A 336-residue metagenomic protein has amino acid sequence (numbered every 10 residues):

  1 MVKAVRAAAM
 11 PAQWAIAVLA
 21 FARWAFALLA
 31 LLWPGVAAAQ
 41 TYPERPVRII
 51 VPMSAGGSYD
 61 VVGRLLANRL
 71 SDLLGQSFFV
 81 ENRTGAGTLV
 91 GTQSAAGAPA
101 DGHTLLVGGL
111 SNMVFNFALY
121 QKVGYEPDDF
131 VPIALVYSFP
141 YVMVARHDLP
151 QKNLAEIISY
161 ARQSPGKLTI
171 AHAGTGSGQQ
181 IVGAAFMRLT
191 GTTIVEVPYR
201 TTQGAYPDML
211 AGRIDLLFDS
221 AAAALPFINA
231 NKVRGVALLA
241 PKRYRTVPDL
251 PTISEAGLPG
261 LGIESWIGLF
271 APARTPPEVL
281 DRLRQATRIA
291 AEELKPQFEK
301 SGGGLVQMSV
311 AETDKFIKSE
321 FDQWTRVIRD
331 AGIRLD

Functional and structural regions predicted by a protein language model:
M1-F21: N-terminal secretory signal peptides that target proteins for export/translocation
P34-V36: N-terminal signal peptide c-region/cleavage motif recognized by signal peptidases
A39-D129, K167-T169, G191-S220, F227 (+3 more regions): N-terminal (or domain-start) structured segment
E44-P46, N229, T252-E255, P277-D336: An extracytoplasmic/periplasmic, membrane-proximal ligand-sensing/linker region
G97-H103, L110, A118-G204, I253 (+1 more regions): Hinge/capping helix and adjacent helix->loop/strand transition within the periplasmic-binding protein
E126-L135, A171, T193-V197, D215-L216 (+2 more regions): Short beta-strand->loop
